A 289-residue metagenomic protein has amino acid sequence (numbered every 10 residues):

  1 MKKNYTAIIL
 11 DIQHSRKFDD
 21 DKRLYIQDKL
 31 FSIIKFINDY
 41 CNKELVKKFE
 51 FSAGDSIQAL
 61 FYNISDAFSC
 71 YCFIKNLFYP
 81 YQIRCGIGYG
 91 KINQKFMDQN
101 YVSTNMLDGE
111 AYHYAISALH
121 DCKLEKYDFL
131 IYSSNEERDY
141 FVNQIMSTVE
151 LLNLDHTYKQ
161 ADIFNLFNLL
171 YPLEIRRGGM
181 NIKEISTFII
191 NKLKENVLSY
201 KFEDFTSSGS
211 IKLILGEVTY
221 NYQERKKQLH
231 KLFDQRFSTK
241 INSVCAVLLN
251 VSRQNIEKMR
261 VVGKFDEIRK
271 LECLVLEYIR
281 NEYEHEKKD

Functional and structural regions predicted by a protein language model:
M1-D289: Regulatory and interdomain segments flanking nucleotide-handling catalytic cores in signaling/defense enzymes
